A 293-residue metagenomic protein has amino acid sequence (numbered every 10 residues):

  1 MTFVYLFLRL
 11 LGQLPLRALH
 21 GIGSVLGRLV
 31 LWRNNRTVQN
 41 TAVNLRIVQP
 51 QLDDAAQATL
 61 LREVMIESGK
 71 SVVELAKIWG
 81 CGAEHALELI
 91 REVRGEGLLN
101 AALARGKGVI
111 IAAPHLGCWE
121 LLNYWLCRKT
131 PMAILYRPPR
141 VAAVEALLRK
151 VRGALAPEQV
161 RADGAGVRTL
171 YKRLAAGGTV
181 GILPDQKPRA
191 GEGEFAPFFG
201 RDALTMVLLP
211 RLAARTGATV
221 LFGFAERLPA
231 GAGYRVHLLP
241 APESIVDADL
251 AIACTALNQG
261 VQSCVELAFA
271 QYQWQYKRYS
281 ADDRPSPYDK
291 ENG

Functional and structural regions predicted by a protein language model:
M1-A113, E145-R149, A156: Membrane-anchoring hydrophobic helices of lipid-metabolizing enzymes
L8, A42-V43, N123-Y124, R149 (+3 more regions): Short glycine-/small-residue-rich flexible loop motifs, especially phosphate/cofactor-binding loops
L8, L75, E84-I90, E96 (+5 more regions): Generic secondary-structure boundary/loop-capping signal
L16, H20, L135-R137, E266: An N-terminal domain-start capping segment
V30, T37, Q51, T59-M65 (+3 more regions): Non-catalytic C-terminal accessory region of glycerolipid acyltransferases and related lyso-lipid remodeling enzymes
R33, I90-R91, P114, R140 (+3 more regions): Residues that cap or flank secondary-structure elements
R105-G164, K187-P197: Catalytic core of membrane glycerolipid acyltransferases/transacylases, capturing the structured, soluble-facing
